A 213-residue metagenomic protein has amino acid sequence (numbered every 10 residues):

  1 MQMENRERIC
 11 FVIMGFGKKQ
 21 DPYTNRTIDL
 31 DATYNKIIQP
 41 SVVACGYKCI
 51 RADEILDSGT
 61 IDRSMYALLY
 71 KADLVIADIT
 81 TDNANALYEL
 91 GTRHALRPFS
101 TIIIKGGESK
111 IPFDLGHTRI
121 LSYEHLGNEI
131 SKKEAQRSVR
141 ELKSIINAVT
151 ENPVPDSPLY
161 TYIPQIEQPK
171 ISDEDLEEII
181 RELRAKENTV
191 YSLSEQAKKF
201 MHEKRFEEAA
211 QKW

Functional and structural regions predicted by a protein language model:
M1-S58, M65-A72, F206: Conserved N-terminal substructure of TIR/SEFIR domains
Y66, I79-A148: Cross-kingdom TIR/SEFIR domain
R119-E195: C-terminal interaction surface of TIR/SEFIR-family domains
